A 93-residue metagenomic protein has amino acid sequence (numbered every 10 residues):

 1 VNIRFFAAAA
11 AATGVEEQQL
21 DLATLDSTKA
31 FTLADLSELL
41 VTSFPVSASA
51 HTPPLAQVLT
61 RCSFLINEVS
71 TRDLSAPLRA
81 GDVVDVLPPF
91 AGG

Functional and structural regions predicted by a protein language model:
V1-G92: Ubiquitin-like/PB1-type beta-grasp interaction modules and other compact soluble beta-rich domains
